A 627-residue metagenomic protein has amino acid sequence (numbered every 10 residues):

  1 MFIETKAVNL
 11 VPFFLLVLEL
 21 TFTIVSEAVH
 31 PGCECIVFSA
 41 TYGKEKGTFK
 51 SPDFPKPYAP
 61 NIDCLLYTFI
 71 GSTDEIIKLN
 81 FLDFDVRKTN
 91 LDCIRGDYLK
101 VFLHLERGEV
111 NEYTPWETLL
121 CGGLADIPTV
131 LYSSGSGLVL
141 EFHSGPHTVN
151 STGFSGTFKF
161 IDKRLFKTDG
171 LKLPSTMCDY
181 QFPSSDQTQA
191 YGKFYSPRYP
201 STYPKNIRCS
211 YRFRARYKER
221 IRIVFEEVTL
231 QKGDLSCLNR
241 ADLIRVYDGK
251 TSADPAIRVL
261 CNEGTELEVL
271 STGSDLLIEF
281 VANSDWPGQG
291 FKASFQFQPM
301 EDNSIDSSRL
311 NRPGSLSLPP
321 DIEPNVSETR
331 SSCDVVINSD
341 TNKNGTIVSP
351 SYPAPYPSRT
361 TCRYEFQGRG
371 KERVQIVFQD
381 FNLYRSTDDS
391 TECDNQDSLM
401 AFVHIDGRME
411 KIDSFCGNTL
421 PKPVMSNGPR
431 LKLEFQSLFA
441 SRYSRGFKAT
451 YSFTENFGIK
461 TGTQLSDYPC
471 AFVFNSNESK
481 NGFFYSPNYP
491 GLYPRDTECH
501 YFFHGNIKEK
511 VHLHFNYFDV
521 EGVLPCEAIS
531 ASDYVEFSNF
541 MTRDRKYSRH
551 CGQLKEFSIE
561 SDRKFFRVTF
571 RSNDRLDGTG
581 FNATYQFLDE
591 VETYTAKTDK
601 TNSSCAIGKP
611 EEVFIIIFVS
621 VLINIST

Functional and structural regions predicted by a protein language model:
F2-N602, F614-T627: Domain-level representation of secreted and single-pass membrane ectodomains enriched in extracellular protease systems
A606-E612: Juxtamembrane/start-of-transmembrane alpha-helix segments at the extracytoplasmic/lumenal side of membrane anchors
